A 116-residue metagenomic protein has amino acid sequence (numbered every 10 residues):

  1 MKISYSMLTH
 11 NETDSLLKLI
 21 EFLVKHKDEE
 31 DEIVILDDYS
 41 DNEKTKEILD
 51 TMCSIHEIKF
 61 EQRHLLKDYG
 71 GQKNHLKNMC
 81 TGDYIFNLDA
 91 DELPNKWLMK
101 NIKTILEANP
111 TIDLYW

Functional and structural regions predicted by a protein language model:
I3-E12, L19, H26, L36: A conserved hydrophobic helix/loop-capping motif in glycosyltransferases and polysaccharide synthases
I20-Q62: Acidic donor-binding segment of Leloir-type glycosyltransferases
E21, E47, N74-H75, K100: Active-site phosphate/pyrophosphate- and oxyanion-stabilizing loops and adjacent acidic/basic residues in soluble
H64-G71, K77: A short, glycine-/small-residue-rich helix N-cap motif at loop->alpha-helix starts within glycosyltransferase
N74-Y84: Active-site nucleotide-sugar/metal-binding loop of Leloir-type enzymes
G82-L93: Short beta-strand-to-loop acidic/aromatic patch adjacent to the donor-nucleotide binding site
L93, W97-W116: Conserved donor NDP-sugar-binding/catalytic core segment of glycosyltransferases
